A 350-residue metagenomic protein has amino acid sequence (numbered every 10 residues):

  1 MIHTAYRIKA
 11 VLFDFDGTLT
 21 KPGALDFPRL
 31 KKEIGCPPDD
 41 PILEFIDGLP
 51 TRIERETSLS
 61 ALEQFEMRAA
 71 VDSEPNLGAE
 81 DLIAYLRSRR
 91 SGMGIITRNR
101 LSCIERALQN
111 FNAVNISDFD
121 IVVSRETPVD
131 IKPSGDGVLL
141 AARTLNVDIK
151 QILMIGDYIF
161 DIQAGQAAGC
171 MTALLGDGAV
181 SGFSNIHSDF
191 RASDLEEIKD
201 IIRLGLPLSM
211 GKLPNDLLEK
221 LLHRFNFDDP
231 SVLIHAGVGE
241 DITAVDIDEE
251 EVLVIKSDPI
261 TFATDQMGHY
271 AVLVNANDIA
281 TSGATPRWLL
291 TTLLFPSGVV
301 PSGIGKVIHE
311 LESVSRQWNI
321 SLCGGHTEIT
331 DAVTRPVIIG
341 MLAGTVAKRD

Functional and structural regions predicted by a protein language model:
M1-I46, T51-E54: Active-site neighborhood of HAD-like aspartate-dependent phosphohydrolases
M1-K9, L101, R106-S209: Asp-based, Mg2+/Mn2+-dependent phosphohydrolase catalytic module
R55-E66, S117-V122: Short, basic/glycine-rich phosphate-binding loops at helix/coil junctions that contact nucleotide phosphates
R68-I95, L101-E105, G135: Short, acidic loop-to-helix structural element flanking the phosphoryl-transfer center in phosphate-processing enzymes
I83-S88, A142, I162-Q166, E312: Surface-exposed amphipathic alpha-helices with a cationic face
N99, D246-D248, L253-P286: Active-site cofactor/substrate anionic-group-binding motifs, chiefly glycine- and Lys/Arg-rich phosphate-binding loops
L204-F262, T291-L294, E312-S315, N319-I320: Extreme N-terminal cap/leader segments of soluble proteins
E249-L253, P259-I260, T285-D350: Glycine-rich anion-binding loops of enzyme active sites
